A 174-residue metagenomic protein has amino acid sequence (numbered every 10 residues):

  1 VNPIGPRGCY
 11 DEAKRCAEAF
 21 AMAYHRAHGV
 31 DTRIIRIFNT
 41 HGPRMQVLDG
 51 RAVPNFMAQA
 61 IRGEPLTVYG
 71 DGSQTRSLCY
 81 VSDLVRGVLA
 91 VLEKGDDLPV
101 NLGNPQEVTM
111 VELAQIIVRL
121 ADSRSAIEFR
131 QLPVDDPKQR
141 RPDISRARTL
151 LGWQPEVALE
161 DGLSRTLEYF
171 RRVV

Functional and structural regions predicted by a protein language model:
V1-I34, M45-D49: Catalytic helix-loop patch of NAD(P)-dependent Rossmann-fold dehydrogenases
V1-P3, C9, Q46, A58 (+3 more regions): Short capping/connector residues at structural and topological boundaries
N39, A60-V174: C-terminal substrate-binding subdomain of Rossmann-fold SDR/epimerase-dehydratase oxidoreductases
G42: Flexible loop/cap residues within protein kinase catalytic domains
